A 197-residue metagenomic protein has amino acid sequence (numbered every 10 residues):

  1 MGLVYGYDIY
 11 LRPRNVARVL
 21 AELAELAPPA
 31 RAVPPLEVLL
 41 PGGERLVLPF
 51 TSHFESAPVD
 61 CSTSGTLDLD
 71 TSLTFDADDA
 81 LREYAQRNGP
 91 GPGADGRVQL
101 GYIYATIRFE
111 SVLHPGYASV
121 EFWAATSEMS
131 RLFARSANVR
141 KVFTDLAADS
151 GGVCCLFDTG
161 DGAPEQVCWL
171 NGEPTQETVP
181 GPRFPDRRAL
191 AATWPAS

Functional and structural regions predicted by a protein language model:
M1-G6, V112-M129: Glycine-rich, often proline-containing surface loops adjacent to acidic residues and nearby aromatics that form
M1-L46, A196-S197: Short, extreme N-terminal segment that most often corresponds to the first beta-strand
Y10-R12, P41, P49-T51, W123-A125 (+1 more regions): A structural detector for beta-sheet-dominated domains
L23-R31, A85-N88, V139-S150: Hydrophobic, Leu/Ile/Phe/Ala-enriched alpha-helical segments that form helix-helix packing faces
A30-L113, M129: Short, intrinsically disordered low-complexity segments
V120-S197: Acidic, proline/glycine-rich low-complexity IDRs
